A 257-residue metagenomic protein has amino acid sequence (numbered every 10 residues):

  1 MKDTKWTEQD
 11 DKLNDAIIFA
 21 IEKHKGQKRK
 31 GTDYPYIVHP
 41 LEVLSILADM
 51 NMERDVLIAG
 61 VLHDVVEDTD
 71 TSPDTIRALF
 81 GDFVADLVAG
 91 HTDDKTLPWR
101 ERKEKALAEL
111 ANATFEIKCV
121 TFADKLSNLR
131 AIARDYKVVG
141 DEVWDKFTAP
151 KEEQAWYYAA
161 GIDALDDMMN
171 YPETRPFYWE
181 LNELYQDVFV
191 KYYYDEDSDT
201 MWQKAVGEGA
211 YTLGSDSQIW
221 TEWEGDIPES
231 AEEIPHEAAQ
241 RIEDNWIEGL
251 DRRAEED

Functional and structural regions predicted by a protein language model:
M1, D195, Y211-D216, A239: Intrinsically disordered, low-complexity regions enriched in Ser/Pro/Gly/Gln/His and often acidic
M1-V188: Active-site helical microenvironments for divalent-metal-assisted chemistry
K23, E196-D199: Short polar catalytic/cofactor-binding loops
T121, S215, I234: A conserved hydrophobic position in a structured secondary element of the catalytic/binding core that shapes
F189-E196: A short beta-strand micro-motif
M201-S230: Acidic, low-complexity, intrinsically disordered interaction modules
E229-D257: Mixed-charge, Lys/Arg-enriched low-complexity segments
